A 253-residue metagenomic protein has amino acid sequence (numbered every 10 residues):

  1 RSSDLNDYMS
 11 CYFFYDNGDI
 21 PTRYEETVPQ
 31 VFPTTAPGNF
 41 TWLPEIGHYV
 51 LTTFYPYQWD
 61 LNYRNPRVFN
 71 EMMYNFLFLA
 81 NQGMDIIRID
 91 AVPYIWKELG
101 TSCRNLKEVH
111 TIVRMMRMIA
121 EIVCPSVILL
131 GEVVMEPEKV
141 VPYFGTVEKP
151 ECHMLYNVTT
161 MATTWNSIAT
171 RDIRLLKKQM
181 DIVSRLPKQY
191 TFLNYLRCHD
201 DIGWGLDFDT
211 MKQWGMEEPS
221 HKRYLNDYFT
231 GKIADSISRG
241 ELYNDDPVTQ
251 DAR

Functional and structural regions predicted by a protein language model:
R1-R253: Active-site and adjacent substrate-binding regions of carbohydrate-active enzymes
